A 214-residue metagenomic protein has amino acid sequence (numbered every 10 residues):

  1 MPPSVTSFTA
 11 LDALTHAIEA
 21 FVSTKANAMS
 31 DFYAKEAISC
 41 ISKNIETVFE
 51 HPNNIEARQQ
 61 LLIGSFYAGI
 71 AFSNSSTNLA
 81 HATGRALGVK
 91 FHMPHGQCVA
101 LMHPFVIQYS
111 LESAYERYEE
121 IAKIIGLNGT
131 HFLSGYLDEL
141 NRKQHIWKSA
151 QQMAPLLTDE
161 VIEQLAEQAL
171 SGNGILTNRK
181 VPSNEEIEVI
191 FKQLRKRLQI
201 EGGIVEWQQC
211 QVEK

Functional and structural regions predicted by a protein language model:
M1-S75, E185: Carboxylate- and glycine-rich phosphate/diphosphate-binding segment that chelates Mg2+/Mn2+
F32-E36, Q60-I63, A82-R85, L101 (+3 more regions): Amphipathic alpha-helical interaction segments
S42-K43, A80-A82, A114-Y118, N141-K148 (+1 more regions): Short acidic (Asp/Glu) and glycine-rich catalytic loops that position anionic groups and cofactors
A68-V99, G172-G174: Glycine-rich phosphate/pyrophosphate-binding beta-alpha loops
A86-N128: Catalytic phosphate/nucleotide-handling subdomain of diverse soluble enzymes
G126-K214: C-terminal charged capping/lid subdomain of soluble metabolic enzymes
